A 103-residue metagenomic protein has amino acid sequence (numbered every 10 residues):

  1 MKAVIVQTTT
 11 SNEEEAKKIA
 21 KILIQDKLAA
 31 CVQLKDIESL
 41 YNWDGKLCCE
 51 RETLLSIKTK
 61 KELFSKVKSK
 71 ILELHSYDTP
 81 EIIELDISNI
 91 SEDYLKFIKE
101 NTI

Functional and structural regions predicted by a protein language model:
M1-I103: Positively charged, small/polar-rich N-terminal and surface patches that mediate targeting and assembly and bind
